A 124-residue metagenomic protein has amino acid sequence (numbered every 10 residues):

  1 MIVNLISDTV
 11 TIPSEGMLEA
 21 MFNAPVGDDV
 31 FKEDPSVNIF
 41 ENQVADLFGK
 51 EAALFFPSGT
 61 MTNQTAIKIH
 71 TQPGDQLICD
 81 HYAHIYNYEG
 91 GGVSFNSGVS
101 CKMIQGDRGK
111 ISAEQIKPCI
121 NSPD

Functional and structural regions predicted by a protein language model:
L5: Pyridoxal 5′-phosphate
D8-P13: Short polar catalytic/cofactor-binding loops
S14-G59, H81-N87, G92: Conserved N-terminal alpha-helix of the aminotransferase class I/II PLP-enzyme fold
G49-E51, Q72-D75, G98-V99: Short coil/turn connectors at secondary-structure junctions
E51-T71, I104-G106: Conserved core of the PLP fold type I
T65-K68, Y88-G92, N96, A113-Q115: Short, conserved acidic/polar surface loops in the N-terminal third of protein domains
I69-N87: Conserved PLP-anchoring active-site segment centered on the Schiff-base-forming lysine
N96-D124: PLP-dependent aminotransferase-class I/II
